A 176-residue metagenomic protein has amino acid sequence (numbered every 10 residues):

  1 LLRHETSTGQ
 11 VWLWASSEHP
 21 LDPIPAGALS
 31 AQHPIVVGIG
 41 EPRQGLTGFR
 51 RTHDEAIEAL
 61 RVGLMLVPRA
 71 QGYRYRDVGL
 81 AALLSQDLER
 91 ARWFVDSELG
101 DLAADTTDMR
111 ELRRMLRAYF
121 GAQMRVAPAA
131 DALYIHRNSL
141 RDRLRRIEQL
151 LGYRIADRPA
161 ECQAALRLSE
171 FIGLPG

Functional and structural regions predicted by a protein language model:
L1-G176: Cytosolic nucleotide-utilizing catalytic cores of signal-transduction proteins
